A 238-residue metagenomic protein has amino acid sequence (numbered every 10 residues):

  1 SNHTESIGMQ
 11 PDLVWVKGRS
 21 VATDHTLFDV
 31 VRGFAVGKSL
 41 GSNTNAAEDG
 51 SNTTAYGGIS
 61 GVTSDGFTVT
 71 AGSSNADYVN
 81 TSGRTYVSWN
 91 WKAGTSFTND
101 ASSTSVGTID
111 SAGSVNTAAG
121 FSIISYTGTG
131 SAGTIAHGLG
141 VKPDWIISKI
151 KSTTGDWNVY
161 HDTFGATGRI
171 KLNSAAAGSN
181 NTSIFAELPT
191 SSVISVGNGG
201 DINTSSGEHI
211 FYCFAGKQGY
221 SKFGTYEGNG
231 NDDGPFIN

Functional and structural regions predicted by a protein language model:
S1-N238: Surface-exposed molecular-recognition determinants
